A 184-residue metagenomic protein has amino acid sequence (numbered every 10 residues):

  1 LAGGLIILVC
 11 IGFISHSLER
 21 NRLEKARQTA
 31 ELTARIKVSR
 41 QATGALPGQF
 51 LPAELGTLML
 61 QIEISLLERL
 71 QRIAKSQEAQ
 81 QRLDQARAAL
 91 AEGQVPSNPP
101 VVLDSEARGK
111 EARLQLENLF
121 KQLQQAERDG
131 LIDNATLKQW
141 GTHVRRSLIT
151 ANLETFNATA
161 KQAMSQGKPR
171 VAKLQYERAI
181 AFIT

Functional and structural regions predicted by a protein language model:
L1-A30: N-terminal signal-anchor transmembrane alpha helix of single-pass membrane proteins, serving as the membrane-anchoring
L8, F13, K121-V144: Repeat-mediated protein-protein interaction surfaces in helical alpha-solenoids
R22-A30, A91, N98, T136-T155: TPR-adjacent "capping" and linker segments in tetratricopeptide-repeat scaffold/adaptor proteins
E24, P47, D104-E111, N152 (+3 more regions): Hydrophobic/aromatic side-chain positions at a characteristic register within alpha-helices of tetratricopeptide repeats
Q41, A45, H143, T159-A163: Residue-level signature for tetratricopeptide repeat
I62-L70, L123, G130, I183-T184: Alpha-helical junction/boundary sensor with strong preference for TPR arrays
A112, L119-R128, P169-I183: TPR/TPR-like (Sel1-like) alpha-helical repeat modules
